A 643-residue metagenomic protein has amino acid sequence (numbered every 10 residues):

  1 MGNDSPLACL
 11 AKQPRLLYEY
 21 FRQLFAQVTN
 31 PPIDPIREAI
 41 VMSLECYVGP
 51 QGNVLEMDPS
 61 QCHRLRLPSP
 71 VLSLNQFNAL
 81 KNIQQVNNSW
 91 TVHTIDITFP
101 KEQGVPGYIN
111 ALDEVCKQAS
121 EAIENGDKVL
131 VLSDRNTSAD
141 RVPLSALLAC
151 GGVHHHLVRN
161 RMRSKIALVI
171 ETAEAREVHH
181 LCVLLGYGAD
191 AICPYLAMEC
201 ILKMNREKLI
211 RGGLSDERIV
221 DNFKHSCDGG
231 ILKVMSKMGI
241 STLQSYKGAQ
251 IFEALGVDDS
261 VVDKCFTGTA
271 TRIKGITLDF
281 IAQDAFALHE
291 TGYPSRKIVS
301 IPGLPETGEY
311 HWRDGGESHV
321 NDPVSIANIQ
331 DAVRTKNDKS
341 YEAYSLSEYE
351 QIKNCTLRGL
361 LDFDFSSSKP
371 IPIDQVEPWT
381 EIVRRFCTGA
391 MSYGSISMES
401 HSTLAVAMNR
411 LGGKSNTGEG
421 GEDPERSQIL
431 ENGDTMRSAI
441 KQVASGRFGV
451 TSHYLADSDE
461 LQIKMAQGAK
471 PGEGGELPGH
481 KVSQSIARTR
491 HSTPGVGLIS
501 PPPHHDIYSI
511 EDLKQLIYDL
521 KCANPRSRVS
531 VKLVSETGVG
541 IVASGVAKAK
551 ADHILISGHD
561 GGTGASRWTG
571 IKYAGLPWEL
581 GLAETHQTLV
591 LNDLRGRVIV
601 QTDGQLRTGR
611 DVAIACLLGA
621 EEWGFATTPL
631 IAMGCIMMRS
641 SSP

Functional and structural regions predicted by a protein language model:
M1-N110, Q118-A122, G126-V129, L168 (+7 more regions): Flexible, glycine-rich loop/tail regions that form catalytic "lids" or insertion modules at the edges of active sites
T91-D228, V234-I240, E253, D258 (+5 more regions): Glycine-rich phosphate/ribose-binding loops and adjacent secondary-structure elements that form binding surfaces
I371-D374, K414, S485-A487, I510-D512: Short low-complexity stretches enriched in small and charged residues
P372, W379-T380, Q484-S485, S492 (+1 more regions): Short, flexible segments with low predicted structural confidence
F448, G495-G497: Helix-loop-beta element that forms the nucleotide-linked donor phosphate-binding surface in glycosyltransferases
Y454-L455: A recognition module on extended beta-rich or small alphabeta surfaces enriched in W/G with H and D/E
M465-Q467, G474, P478-S492, V542-G562: Active-site pocket-lining/capping segments in soluble small-molecule metabolic enzymes
A469, L498-D506: Active-site beta->alpha loop and helix N-cap motifs at the rims of alpha/beta catalytic domains
